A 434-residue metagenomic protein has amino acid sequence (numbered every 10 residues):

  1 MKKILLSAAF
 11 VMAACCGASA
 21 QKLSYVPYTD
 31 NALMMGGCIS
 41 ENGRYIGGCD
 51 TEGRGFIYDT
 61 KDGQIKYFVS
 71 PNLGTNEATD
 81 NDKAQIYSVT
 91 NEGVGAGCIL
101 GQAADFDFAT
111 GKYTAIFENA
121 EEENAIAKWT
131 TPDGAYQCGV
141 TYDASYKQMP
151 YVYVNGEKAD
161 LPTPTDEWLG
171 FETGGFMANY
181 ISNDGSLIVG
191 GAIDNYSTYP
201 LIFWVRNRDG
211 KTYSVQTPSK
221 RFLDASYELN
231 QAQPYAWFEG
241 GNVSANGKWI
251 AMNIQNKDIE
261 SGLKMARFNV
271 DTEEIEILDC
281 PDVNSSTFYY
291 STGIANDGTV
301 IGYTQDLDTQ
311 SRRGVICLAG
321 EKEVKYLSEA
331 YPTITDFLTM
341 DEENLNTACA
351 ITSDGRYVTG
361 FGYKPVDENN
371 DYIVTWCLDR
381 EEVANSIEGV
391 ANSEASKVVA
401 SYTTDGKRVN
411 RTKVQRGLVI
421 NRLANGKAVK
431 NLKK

Functional and structural regions predicted by a protein language model:
M1-I4: Positively charged n-region of N-terminal signal peptides that target proteins for export
L6, F10, S386-G389: Hydrophobic alpha-helical targeting segments used for export or membrane insertion
A9-A18: Hydrophobic h-region of N-terminal signal peptides that target proteins for export in Gram-negative bacteria
Q21-V383: Conserved "turn/edge" positions that cap or connect secondary-structure elements within repeat/scaffolded domains
N42, Q415-V419: A glycine-anchored, Pro-Gly-centered beta-turn/N-cap motif
D105, G314, T403, V409-R411: C-terminal trimerization/auto-chaperone modules of long, extracellular attachment fibers and adhesins
D379-K407: Residue-level detector of functionally pivotal "anchor" positions at catalytic/ligand-binding pockets or at interdomain
L418-K434: C-terminal tail/sorting-segment detector
